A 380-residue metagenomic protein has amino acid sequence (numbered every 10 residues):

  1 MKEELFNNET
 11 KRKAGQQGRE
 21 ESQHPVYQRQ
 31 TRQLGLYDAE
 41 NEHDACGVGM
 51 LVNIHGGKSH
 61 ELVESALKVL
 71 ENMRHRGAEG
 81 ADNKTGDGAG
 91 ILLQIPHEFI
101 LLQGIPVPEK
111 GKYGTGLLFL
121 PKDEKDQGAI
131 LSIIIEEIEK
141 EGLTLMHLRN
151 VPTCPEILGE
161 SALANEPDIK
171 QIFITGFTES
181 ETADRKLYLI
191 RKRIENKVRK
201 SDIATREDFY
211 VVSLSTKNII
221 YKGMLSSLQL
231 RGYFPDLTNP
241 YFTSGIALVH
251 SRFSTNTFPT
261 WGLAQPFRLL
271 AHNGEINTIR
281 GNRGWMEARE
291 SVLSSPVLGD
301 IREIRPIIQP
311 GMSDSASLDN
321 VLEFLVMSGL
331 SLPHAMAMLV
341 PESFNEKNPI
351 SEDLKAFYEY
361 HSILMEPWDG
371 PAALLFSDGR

Functional and structural regions predicted by a protein language model:
K2-R380: Conserved short alpha-helical segments that host acidic/polar catalytic motifs at enzyme active sites
